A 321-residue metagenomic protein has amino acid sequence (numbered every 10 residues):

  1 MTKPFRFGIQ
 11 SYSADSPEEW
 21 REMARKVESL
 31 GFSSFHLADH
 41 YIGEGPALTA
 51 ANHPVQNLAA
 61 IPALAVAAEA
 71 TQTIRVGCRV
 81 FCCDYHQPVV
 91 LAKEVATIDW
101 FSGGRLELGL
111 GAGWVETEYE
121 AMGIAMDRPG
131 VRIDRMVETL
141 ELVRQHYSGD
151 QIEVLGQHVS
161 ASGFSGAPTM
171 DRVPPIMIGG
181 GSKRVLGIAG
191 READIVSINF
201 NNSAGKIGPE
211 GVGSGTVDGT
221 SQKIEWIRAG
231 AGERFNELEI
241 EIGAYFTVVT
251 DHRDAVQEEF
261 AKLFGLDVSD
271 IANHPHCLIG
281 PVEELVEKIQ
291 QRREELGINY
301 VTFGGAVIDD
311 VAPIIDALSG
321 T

Functional and structural regions predicted by a protein language model:
M1-T321: Active-site-adjacent structural elements that line small-molecule/cofactor binding pockets in enzymes
